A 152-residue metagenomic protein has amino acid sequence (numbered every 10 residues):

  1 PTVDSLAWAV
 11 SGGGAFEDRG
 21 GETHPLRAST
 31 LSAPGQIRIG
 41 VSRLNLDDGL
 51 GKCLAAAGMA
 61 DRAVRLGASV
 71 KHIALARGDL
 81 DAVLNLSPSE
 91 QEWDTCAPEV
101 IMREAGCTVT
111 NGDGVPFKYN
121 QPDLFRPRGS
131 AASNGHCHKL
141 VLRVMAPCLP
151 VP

Functional and structural regions predicted by a protein language model:
P1-R19: DPxDG-like acidic metal-binding loop motif
S5, F16-E17, H24-R27, P34: A short local loop/turn or secondary-structure capping micro-motif enriched for an aromatic residue
G20-G21, G114: Detector for glycine-centered tight turns/loop "hinges" at secondary-structure junctions
L26-P152: An extended, acidic
